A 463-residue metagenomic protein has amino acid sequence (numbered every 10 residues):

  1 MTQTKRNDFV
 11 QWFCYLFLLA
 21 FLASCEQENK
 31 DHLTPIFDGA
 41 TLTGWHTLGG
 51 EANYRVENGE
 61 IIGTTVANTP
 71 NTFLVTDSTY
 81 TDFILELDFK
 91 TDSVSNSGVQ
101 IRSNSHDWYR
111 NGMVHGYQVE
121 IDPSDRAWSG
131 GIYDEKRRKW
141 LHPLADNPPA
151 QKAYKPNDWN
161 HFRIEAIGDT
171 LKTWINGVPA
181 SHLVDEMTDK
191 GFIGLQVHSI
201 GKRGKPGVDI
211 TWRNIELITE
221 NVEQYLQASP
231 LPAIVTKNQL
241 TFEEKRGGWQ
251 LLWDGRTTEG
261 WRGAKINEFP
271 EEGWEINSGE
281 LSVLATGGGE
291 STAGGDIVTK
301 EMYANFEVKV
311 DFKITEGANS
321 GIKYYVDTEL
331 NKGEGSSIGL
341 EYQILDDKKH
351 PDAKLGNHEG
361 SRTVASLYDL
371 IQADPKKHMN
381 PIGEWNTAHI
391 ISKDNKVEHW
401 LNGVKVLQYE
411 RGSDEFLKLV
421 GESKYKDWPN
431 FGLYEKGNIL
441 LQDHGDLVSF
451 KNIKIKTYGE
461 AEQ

Functional and structural regions predicted by a protein language model:
M1-D31: Bacterial Sec-dependent N-terminal signal peptides
C25-Q463: Carbohydrate-interacting regions of secretory-pathway proteins
